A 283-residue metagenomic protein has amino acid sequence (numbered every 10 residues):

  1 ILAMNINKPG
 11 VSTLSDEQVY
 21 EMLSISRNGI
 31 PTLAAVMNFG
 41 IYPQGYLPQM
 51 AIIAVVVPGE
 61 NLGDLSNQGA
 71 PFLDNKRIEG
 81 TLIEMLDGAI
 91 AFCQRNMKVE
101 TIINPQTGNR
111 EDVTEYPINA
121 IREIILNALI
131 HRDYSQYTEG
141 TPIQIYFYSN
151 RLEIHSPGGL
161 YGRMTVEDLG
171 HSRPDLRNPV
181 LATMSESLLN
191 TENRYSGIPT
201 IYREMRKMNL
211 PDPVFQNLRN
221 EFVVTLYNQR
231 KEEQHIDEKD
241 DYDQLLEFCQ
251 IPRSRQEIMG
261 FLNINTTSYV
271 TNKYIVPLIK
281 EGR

Functional and structural regions predicted by a protein language model:
I1-E139, I145-N150, Y161-P174, L188 (+1 more regions): Active-site helix-to-loop segments that bind/position phosphate- or nucleotide-bearing substrates and donors across
G45-M50, G162-D243, E247: Flexible, glycine-/charge-rich segments associated with ATP-binding catalytic modules
E115, I264-K280: Short amphipathic alpha-helical interaction segments
R151-E153, E221, R283: Structural motif
L152-P157, L226: Conserved DxG motif in ATP/Mg2+-binding regions
P211-P213, I279-R283: A short, conserved structural fragment
H235-D243, P252-R255, T271-N272: Short, leucine-enriched amphipathic alpha-helices that occur as contiguous helical runs
I251-N263: Short acidic, hydrophobic short linear motifs in intrinsically disordered regions
